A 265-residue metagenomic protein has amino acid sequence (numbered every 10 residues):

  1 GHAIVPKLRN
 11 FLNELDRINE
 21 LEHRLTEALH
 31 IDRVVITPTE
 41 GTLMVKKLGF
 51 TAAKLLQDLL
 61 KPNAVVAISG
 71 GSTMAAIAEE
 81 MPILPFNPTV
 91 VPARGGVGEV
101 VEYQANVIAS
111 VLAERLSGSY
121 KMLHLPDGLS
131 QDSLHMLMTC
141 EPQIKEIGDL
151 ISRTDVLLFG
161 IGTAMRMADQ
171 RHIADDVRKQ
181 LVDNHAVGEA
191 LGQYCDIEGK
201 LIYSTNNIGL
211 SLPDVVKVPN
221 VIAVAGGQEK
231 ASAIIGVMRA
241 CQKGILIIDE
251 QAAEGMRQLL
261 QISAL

Functional and structural regions predicted by a protein language model:
G1-N63, E79-N87, V100-E102: HTH-adjacent hinge/linker in prokaryotic transcriptional regulators
H2-K7, N19, G96-L265: Conserved phosphate- and dinucleotide-binding cores of soluble alpha/beta proteins, encompassing both enzyme active
V35, V91, K121-L123: General small-molecule cofactor/ligand-binding pocket signal
V65-G71: Short glycine-rich phosphate-binding loop at a beta-alpha junction
T73-L84, D169-R178: Short Gly/Thr/Asp-enriched flexible loops that form oxyanion-binding sites at enzyme active sites
N87-V97: Catalytic or ion-translocation cores adjacent to nucleophile or general acid/base/metal-coordination motifs in diverse
